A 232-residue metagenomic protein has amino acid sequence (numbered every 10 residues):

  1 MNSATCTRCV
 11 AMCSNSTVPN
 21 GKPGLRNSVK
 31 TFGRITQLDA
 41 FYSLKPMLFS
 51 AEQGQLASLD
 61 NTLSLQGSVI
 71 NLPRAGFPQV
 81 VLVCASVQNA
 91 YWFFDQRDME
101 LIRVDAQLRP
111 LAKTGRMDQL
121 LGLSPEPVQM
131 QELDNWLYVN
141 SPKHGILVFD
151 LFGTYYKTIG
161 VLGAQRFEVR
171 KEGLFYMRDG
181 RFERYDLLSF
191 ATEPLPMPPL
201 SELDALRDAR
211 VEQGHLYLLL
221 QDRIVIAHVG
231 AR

Functional and structural regions predicted by a protein language model:
M1, F32-A40, G76-C84, G122-Q131 (+2 more regions): Repeated scaffold domains used in trafficking and secretory/extracellular systems, primarily beta-propellers
M1-C9, L38, S43-S50, L56 (+7 more regions): Short beta-strand elements that form the blades of beta-propeller/WD-repeat-like and other beta-sheet-rich scaffold
N15-S16, Q55-A57, E100-I102, I146-V148 (+2 more regions): WD40 beta-propeller blade core
V18-K22, D60-S64, D105-L108, D150-T154 (+2 more regions): Short loop/turn segments that connect beta-strands within beta-propeller blades
K22-S28, L65-R74, R109-G122, F152-I159 (+1 more regions): A short beta-strand motif characteristic of beta-propeller blades
P23-S68: Mid-chain, structured segments of secreted extracytoplasmic proteins
A51-I102: Hydrophobic alpha-helical segments and helix pairs
R181-R232: Hydrophilic extracytoplasmic domains
